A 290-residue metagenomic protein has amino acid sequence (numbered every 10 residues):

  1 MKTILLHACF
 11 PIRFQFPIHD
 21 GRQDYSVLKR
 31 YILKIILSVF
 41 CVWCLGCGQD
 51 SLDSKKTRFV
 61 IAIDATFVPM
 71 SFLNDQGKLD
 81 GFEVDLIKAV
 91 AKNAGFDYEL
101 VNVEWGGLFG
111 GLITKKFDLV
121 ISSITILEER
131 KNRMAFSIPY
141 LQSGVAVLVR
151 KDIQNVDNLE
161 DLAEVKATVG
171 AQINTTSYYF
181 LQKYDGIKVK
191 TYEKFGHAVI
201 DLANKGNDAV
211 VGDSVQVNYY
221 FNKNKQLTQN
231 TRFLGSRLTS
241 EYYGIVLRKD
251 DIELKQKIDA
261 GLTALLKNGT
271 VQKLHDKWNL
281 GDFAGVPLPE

Functional and structural regions predicted by a protein language model:
L52-I124, N132: Extracytoplasmic small-molecule ligand-binding "clamshell" domains of the periplasmic binding protein/Venus flytrap
A65, Q142-V149, S214, N218-T263 (+1 more regions): Periplasmic-binding protein-like
S71-N74, I87-A94, L159-A163, N174-F195 (+3 more regions): Ligand-binding cleft/hinge of the Venus flytrap
V84-N93, I153, E160, I173-T175 (+1 more regions): Extended ligand-binding regions for polar small-molecule ligands
L100-G110, K190-N204: Short helix-initiation/N-cap motifs at beta->coil->alpha
G107-G110, S122-R133, F180-K183, A203 (+1 more regions): A ligand-binding cleft/hinge motif common to bilobed small-molecule-binding domains
R150-T168: Flexible hinge/capping segments at coil-to-helix
T176-K190, Q229-F233, A260-E290: Ligand-binding clefts/hinges and TM-proximal coupling segments of bilobed small-molecule sensing domains
